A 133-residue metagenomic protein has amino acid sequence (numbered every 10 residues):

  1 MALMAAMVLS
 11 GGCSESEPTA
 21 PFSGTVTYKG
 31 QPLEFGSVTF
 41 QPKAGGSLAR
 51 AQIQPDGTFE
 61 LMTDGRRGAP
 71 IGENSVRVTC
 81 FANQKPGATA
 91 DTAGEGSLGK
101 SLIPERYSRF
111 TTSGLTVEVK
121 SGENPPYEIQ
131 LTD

Functional and structural regions predicted by a protein language model:
M1-G11: Sec-dependent bacterial lipoprotein signal peptides
C13-D133: Beta-strand-dominated extracellular/periplasmic modules and repeats in secreted or surface-exposed proteins
